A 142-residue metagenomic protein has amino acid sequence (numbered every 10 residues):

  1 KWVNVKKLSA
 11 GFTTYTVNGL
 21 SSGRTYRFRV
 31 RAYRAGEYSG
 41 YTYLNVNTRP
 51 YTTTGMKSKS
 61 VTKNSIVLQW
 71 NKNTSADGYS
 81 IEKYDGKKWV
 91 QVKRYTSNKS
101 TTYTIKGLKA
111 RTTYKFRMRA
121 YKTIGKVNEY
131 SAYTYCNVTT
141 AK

Functional and structural regions predicted by a protein language model:
K1-K6, F12, R29, N73-K93 (+3 more regions): Extracellular low-complexity, O-glycosylation-prone stalks/linkers
N4, T14-G19, T25, N45 (+4 more regions): A detector of tandemly repeated sequence units and domain arrays
S9-T14, S60-V67, S97-T102: Ser/Thr- and Asn-enriched, surface-exposed coil loops between beta-strands
A10-F12, S21, T96-K99, K109 (+1 more regions): A short, sequence-level motif marking secondary-structure junctions
V17-G36, I105-G125: Beta-strand-rich modules
S22, Y38-S75, A110, V127-K142: Pro/Thr/Ser/Gly-rich low-complexity, intrinsically disordered linker/stalk tracts
A32-R34, K72, K83-D85, A120-K122 (+1 more regions): Residue-level signal for short segments within beta-strands and strand-turn junctions of well-structured beta-sheet
K87-K88, G125-E129: Short, solvent-exposed loop/turn segments that connect beta-strands within catalytic domains and beta-strand-rich
